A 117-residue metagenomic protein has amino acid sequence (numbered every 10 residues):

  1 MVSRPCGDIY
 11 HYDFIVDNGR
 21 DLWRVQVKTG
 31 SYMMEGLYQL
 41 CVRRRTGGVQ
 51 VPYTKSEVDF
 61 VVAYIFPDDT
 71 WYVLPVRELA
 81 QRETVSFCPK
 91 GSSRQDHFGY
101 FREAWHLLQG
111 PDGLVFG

Functional and structural regions predicted by a protein language model:
M1-Y10, I15-G117: Mixed-charge (Asp/Glu-Lys/Arg
